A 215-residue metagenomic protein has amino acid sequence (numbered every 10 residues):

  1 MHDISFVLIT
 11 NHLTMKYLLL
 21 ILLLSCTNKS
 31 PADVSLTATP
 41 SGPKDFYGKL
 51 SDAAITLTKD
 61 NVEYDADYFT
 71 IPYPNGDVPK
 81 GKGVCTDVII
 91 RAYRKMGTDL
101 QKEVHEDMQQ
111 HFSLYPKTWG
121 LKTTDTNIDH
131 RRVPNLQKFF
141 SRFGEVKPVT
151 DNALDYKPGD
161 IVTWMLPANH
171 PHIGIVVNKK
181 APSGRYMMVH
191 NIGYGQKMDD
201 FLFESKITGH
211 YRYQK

Functional and structural regions predicted by a protein language model:
T14-L20: Sec-dependent signal peptide recognition, specifically the positively charged N-region followed immediately by
L24-S25: C-terminal motif of bacterial Sec signal peptides marking the signal peptidase cleavage site
L36-K44, I71-K80, K122-T126, K147-T150 (+1 more regions): Second-shell loop/turn segments in exported
F46-S51, Q109-V189: ...with weaker cross-activation on analogous glycine-rich loops/strands in unrelated enzymes
I55, K59, I90-T98, H105 (+2 more regions): Sec-exported extracytoplasmic/periplasmic mature domains
D65-T86, D99-T123: Acidic helix-start/capping segments at beta-turn-to-alpha-helix junctions
G184-K215: Low-complexity, Gly/Ser/Thr/Pro-rich intrinsically disordered linker/tail segments
